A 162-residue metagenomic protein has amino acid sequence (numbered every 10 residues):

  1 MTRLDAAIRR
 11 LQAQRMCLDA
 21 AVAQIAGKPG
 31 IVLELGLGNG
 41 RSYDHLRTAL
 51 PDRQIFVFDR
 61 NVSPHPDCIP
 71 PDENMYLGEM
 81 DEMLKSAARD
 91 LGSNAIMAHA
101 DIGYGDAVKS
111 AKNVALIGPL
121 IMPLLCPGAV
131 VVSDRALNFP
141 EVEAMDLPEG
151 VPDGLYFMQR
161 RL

Functional and structural regions predicted by a protein language model:
M1-G30: Class I SAM-dependent methyltransferase Rossmann-like catalytic core, especially the SAM/SAH-binding loop
A26, L50, L91-G92, L125: A generic alpha-to-beta junction signature in SAM-dependent methyltransferases
K28-G38: Conserved class I S-adenosyl-L-methionine
G40-D44: Glycine-rich SAM-binding Motif I of class I
R53-D59: Conserved SAM-binding motif I beta-strand of class I
N61-G92: S-adenosyl-L-methionine
S93-I102: Short SAM/SAH-binding signature in class I
Y104-L162: C-terminal substrate-binding/active-site "lid" region of AdoMet-derived donor-dependent transferases
